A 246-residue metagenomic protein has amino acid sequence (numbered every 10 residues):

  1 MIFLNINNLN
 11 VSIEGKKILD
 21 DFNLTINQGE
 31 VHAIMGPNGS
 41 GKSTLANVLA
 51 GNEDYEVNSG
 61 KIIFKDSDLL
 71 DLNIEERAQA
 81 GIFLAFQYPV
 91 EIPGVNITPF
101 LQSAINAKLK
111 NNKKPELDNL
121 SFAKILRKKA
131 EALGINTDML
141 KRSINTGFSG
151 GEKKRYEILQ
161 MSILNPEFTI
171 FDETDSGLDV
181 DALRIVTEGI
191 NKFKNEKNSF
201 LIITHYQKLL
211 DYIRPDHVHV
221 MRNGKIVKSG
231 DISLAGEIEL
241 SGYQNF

Functional and structural regions predicted by a protein language model:
L4-I6, L19-D21: Conserved structural motif at the start of ABC-family nucleotide-binding domains
I26-Q28: Conserved hydrophobic segment flanking the Walker A/P-loop of ABC-type ATPase nucleotide-binding domains
M35-P37: The feature captures the beta-strand-to-loop junction immediately N-terminal to the Walker
K61-R77, N145: ABC ATPase NBD Q-loop/coupling interface
L84-Y88, G94-K110, F122-I125: Q-loop/switch helix immediately C-terminal to the Walker
M161-S162: ABC ATPase C-loop
I170-T174, D181: Walker B catalytic motif
H217, M221, K225-F246: Conserved beta-strand-loop-alpha-helix hinge in the C-terminal portion of ABC ATPase nucleotide-binding domains
